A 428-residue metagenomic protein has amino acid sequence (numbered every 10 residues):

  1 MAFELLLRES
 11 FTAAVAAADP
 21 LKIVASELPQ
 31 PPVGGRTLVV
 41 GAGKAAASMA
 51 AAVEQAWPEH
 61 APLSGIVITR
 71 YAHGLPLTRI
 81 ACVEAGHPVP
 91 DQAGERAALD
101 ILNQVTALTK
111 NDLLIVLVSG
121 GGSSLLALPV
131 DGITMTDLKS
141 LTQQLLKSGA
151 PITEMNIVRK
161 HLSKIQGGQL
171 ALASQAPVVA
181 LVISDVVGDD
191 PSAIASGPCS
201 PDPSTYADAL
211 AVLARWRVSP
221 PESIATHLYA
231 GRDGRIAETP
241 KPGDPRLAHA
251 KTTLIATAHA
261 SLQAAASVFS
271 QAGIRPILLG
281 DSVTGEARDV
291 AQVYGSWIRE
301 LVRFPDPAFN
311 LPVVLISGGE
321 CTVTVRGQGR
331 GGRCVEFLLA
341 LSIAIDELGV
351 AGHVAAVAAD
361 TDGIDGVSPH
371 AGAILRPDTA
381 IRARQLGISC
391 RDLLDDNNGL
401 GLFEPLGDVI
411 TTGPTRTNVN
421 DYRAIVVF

Functional and structural regions predicted by a protein language model:
M1-L38, A47-H60, V89-K110, A256-A260 (+1 more regions): N-terminal glycine-/serine-/threonine-rich phosphate-binding loop
A52-P62, R79-A81, P129-S140, S174-Q175 (+3 more regions): A glycine- and small-aliphatic-rich helix-loop capping segment at beta-alpha/alpha-beta transitions that lines
I68-K110, T153-E154, V158-R159: Glycine-rich oxoanion-binding loops at beta->alpha junctions
Q104-A193, P198-P201, R217, G387-I388 (+4 more regions): Glycine-rich, mobile lid/loop segments that gate access to catalytic sites or pores
I133-A150, D202-R217, G327-A356: Gly/Ser/Thr-rich active-site loops/lids in small-molecule metabolic enzymes that frequently grip phosphoryl groups
P201-V293, W297: Accessory alpha-helical/coil subdomains and C-terminal extensions that flank or cap enzyme catalytic cores
G273-V354, A358: Active-site segments that bind and position negatively charged phosphate/pyrophosphate groups
L338-F428: Internal helix-turn-beta structural module
